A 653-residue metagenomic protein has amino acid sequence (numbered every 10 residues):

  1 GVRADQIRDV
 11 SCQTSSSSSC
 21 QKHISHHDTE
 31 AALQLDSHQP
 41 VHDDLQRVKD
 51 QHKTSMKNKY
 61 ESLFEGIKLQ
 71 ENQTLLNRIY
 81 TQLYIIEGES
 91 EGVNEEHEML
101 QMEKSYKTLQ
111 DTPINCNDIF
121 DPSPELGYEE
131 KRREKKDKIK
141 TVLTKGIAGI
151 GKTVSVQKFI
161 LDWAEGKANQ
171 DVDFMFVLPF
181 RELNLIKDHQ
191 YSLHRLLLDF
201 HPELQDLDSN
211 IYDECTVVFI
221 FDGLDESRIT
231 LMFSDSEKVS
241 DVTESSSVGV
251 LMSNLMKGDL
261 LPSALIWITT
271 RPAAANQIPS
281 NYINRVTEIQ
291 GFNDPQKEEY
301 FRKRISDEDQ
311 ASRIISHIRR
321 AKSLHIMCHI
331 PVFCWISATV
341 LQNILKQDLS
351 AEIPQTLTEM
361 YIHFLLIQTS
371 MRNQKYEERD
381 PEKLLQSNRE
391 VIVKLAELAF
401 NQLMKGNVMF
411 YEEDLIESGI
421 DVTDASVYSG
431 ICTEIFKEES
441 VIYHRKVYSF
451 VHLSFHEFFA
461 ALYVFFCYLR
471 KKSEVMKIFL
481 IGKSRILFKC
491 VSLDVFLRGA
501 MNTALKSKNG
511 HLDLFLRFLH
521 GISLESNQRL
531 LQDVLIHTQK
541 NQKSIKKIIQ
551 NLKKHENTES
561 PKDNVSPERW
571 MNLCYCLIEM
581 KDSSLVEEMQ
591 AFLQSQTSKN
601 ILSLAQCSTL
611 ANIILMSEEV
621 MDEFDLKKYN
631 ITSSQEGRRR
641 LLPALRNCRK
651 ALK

Functional and structural regions predicted by a protein language model:
G1-K653: Intracellular innate-immune signaling modules
